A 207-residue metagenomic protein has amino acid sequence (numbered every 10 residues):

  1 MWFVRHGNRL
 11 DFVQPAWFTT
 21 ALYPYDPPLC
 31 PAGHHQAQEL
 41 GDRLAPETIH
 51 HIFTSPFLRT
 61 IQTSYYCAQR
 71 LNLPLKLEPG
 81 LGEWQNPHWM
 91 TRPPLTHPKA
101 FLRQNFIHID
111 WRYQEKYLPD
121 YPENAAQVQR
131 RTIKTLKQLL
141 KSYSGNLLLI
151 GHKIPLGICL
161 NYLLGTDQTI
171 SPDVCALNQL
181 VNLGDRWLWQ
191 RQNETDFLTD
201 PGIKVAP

Functional and structural regions predicted by a protein language model:
M1, K76, E83-P98, N161-P207: Acidic, low-complexity terminal tails and accessory targeting/binding regions of phosphate-metabolizing enzymes
M1, Y143-K153: Generic beta-sheet signal
W2-L77: Active-site-proximal alpha-helix that buttresses catalytic centers in soluble enzyme cores
F12-T20, R92-H108: Short, flexible, mixed-charge acidic loops at enzyme active sites
Y23, Q104-Q127: Short glycine/proline- and acidic residue-enriched helix-loop micro-motifs that form flexible lids or anion-recognition
P46-T48, L139-G145: Glycine-rich phosphate-binding loop signature in dinucleotide/nucleotide-binding domains
T48-G80, L102-R112, L183-P207: Conserved histidine-centered catalytic loops in small-molecule metabolism enzymes
T54-S55, R130, I150-G151: Short beta-strand scaffold positions
